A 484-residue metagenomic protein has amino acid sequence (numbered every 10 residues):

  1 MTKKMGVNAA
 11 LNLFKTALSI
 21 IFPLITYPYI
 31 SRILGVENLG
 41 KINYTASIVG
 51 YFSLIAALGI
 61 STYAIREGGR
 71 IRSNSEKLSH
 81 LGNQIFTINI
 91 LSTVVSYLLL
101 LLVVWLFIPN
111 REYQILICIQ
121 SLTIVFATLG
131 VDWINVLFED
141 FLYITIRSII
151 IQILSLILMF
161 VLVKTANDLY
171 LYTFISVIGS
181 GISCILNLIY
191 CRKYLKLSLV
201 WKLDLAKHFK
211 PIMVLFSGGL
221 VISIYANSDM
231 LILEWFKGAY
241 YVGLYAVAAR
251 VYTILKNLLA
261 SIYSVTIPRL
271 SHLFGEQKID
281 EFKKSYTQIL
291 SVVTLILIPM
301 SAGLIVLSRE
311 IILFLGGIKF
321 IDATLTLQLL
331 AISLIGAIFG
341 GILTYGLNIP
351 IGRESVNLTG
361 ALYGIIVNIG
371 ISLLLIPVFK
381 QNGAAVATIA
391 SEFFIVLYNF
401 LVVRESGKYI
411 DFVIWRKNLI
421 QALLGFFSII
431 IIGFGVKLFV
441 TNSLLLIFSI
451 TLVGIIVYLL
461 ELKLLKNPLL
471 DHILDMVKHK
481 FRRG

Functional and structural regions predicted by a protein language model:
M1, T145, L169-S176, I185-A226 (+5 more regions): Interhelical loop/hinge segments that connect adjacent transmembrane helices in multipass membrane
M1-F22, E76-S79, N83, K202-G218 (+2 more regions): N-terminal membrane topogenesis motif
K15, S19-P23, Y27, T45-S53 (+13 more regions): Short runs within selected transmembrane alpha-helices of multi-pass transporters and secretion channels
A17, A56-A57, T62, N83-R111 (+6 more regions): Alpha-helical transmembrane segments of multi-pass membrane transport and lipid-handling proteins
I21-L39, V161-T165, S223-I254, P268-L273 (+5 more regions): Helix-terminus/linker motif at the lipid-water interface of multi-pass membrane proteins
Y27-P28, A57-S73, N83, A248 (+3 more regions): Helix-loop junctions and terminal segments of transmembrane helices in multi-pass membrane transport/translocation
Y27-S53, L169, K207-L215, L233-T253 (+4 more regions): Interfacial/gating helices of multi-pass transporter permease domains
F434-G484: Membrane-proximal transmembrane or re-entrant/amphipathic helices at the cytosolic face
